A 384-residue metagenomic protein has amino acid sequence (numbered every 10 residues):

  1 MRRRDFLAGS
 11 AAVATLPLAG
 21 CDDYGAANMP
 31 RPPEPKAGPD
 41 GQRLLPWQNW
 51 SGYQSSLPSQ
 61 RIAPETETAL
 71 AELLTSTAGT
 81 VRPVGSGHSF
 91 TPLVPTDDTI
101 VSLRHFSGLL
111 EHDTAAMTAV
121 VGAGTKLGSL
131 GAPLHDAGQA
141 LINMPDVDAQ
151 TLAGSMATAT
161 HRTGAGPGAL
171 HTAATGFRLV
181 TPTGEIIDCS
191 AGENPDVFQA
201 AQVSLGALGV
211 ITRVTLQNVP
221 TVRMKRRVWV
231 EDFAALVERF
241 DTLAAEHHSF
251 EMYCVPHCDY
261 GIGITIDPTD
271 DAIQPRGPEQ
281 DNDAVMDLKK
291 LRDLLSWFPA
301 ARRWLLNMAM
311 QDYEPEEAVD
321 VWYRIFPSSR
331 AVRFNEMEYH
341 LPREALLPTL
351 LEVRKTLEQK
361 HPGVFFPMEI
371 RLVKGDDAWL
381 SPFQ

Functional and structural regions predicted by a protein language model:
R2-Q384: Noncatalytic alpha-helical scaffold of FAD-dependent oxidoreductases
